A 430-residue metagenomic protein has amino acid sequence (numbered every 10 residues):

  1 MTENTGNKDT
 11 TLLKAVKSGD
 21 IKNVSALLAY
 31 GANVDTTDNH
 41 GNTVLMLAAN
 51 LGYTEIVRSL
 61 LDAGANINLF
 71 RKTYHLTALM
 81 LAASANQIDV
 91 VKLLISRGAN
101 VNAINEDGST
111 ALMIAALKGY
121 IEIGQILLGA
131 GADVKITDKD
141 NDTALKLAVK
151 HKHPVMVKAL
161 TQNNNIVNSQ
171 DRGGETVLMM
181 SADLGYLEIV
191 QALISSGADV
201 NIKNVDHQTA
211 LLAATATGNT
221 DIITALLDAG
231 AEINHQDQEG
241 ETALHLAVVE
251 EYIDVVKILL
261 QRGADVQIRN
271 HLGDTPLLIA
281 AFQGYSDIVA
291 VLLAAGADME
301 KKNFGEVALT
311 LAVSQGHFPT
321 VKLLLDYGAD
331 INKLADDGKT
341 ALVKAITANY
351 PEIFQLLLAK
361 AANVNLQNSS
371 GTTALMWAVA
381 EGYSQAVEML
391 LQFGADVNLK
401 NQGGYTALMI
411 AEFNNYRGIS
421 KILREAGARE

Functional and structural regions predicted by a protein language model:
M1-T11, A130, A159-I166, R172 (+10 more regions): Ankyrin-repeat-protein effector appendages
M1-Y30, N39-N42, D62, E430: Intrinsically disordered, low-complexity regulatory segments in ankyrin-centric signaling systems
T5, D38, R71-T73, N105 (+9 more regions): Ankyrin repeat boundary/linker residues
K8, G41, Y74-H75, G108 (+9 more regions): Start-of-repeat signature of ankyrin repeats
K14-G19, L47-Y53, L81-Q87, I114-Y120 (+9 more regions): Ankyrin repeat A-helix N-terminal signature
N23, E55-I56, D89-V90, E122-I123 (+9 more regions): Conserved ankyrin/ankyrin-like repeat signature
S25-A32, R58-N66, K92-A99, Q125-A132 (+9 more regions): Ankyrin repeat domain, specifically the short helix-to-loop turn at the C-terminus of the second helix of each repeat
